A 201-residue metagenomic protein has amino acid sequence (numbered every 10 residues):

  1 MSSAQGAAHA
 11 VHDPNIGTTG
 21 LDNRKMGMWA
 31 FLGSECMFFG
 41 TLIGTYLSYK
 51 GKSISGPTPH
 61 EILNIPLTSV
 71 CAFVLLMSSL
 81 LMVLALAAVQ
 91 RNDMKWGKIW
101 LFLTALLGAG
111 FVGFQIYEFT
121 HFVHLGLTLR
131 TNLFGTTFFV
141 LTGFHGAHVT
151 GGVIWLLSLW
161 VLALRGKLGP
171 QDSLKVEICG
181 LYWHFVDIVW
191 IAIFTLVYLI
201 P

Functional and structural regions predicted by a protein language model:
M1-P201: ...captures the hydrophobic TM-helix bundle architecture rather than a specific catalytic motif, and can also fire on
